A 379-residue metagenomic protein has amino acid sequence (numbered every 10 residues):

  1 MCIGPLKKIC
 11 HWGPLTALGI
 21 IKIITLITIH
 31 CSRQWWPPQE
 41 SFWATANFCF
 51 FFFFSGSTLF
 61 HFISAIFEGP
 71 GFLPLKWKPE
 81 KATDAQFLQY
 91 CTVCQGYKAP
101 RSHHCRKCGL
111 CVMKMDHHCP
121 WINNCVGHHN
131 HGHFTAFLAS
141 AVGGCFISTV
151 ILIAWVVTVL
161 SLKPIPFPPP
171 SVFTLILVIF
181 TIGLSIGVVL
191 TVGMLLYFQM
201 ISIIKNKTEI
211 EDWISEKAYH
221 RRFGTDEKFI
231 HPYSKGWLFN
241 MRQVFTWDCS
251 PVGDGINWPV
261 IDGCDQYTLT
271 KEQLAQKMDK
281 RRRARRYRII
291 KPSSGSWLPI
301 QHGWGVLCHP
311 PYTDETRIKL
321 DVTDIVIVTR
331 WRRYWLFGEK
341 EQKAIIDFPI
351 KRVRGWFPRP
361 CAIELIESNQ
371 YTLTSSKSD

Functional and structural regions predicted by a protein language model:
M1-H104, G109-H118, I122-D379: Membrane-associated feature with strongest affinity for ZDHHC
